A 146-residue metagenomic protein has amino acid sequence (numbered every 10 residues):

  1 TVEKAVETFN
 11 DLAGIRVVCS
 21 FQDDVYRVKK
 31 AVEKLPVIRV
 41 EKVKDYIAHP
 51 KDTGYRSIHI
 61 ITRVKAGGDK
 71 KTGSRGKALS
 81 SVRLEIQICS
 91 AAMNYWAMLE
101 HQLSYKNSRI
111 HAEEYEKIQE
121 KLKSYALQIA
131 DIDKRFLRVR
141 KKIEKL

Functional and structural regions predicted by a protein language model:
T1-A13: A glycine-rich, hydrophobic loop/mini-helix early in the fold
V6, V18-R138: Long beta-strand-rich cores associated with HINT superfamily self-processing modules
